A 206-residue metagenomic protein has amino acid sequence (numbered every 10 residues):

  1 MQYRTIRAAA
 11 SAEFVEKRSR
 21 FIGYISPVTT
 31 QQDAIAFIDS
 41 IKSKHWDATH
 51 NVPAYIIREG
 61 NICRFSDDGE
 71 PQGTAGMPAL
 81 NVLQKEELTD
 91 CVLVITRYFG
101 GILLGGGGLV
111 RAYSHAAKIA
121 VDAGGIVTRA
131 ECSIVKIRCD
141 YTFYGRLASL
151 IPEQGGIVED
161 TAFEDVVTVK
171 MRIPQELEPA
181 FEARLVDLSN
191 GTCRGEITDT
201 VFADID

Functional and structural regions predicted by a protein language model:
M1-T74, E196-I205: C-terminal regulatory domains involved in ligand/effector binding and gene-expression control
A75-A123: Active-site beta-strand/loop microenvironment that shapes enzyme catalytic pockets
T89-V92, A120-C132, G145, D160-T161: Short, structured loop/turn "capping" segments at alpha-beta junctions
I126-Y141, V169-M171: Short glycine-/aliphatic-rich beta-strand segments at the starts of folded cytosolic domains
R138-G156: Short amphipathic alpha-helix segments
L147-E153, A180-S189: Short amphipathic alpha-helices in soluble, non-transmembrane regions that often serve as interface/regulatory elements
V158-A162, S189-D206: Conserved short beta-strand edge segments in small beta-sheet-based binding/regulatory domains
M171-A180: Terminal, non-globular segments
